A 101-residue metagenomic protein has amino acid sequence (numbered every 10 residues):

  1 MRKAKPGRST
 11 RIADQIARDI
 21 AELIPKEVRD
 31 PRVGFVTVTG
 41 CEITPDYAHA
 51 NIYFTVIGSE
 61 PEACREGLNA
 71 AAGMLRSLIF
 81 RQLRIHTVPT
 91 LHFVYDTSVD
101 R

Functional and structural regions predicted by a protein language model:
M1-H49, T55-R101: Charge-rich, low-complexity N-terminal segments
